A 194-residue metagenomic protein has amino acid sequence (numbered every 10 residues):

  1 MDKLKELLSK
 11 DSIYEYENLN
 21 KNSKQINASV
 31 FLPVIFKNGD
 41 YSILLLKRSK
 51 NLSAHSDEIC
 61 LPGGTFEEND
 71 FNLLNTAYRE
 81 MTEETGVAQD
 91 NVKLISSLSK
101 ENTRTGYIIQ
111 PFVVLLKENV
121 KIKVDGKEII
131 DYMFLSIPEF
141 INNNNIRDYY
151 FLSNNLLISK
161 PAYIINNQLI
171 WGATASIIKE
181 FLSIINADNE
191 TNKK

Functional and structural regions predicted by a protein language model:
M1-C60, T65-V120, I129, Y150-K194: N-terminal leader/linker segments that precede catalytic domains of diphosphate-processing enzymes
K123: Short, conserved charged micro-motifs
K127-E128, L135-L156: Amphipathic alpha-helical blocks and their helix-capping loop/short-beta junctions
